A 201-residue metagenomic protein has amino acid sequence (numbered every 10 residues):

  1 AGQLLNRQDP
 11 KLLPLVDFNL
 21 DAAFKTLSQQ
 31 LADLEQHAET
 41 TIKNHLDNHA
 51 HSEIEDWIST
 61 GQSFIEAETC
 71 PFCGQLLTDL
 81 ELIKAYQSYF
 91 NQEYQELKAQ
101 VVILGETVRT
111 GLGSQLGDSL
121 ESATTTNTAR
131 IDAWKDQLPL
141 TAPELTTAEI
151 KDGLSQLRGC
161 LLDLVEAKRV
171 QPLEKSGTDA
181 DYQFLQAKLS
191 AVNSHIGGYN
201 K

Functional and structural regions predicted by a protein language model:
A1-E68, L76-K201: "flanking P-loop NTPase cores in genome-maintenance ATPases
P71: Cys/His/Pro-rich metal-binding microdomains
